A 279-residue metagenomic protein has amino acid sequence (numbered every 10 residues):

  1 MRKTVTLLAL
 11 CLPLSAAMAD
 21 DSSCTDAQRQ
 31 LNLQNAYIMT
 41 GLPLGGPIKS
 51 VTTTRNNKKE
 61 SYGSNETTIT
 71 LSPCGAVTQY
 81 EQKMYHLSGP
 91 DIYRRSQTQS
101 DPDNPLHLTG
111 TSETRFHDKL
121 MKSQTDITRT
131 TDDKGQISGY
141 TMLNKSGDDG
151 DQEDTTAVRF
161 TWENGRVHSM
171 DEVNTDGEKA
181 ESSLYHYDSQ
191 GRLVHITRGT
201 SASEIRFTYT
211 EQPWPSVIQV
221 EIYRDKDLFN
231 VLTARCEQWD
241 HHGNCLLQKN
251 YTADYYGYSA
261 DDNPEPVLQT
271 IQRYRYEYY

Functional and structural regions predicted by a protein language model:
M1-T4: Positively charged n-region of N-terminal signal peptides that target proteins for export
L10-M18: Hydrophobic h-region of N-terminal signal peptides that target proteins for export in Gram-negative bacteria
A19-Y279: Buried hydrophobic residues that stabilize the cores of well-folded domains
